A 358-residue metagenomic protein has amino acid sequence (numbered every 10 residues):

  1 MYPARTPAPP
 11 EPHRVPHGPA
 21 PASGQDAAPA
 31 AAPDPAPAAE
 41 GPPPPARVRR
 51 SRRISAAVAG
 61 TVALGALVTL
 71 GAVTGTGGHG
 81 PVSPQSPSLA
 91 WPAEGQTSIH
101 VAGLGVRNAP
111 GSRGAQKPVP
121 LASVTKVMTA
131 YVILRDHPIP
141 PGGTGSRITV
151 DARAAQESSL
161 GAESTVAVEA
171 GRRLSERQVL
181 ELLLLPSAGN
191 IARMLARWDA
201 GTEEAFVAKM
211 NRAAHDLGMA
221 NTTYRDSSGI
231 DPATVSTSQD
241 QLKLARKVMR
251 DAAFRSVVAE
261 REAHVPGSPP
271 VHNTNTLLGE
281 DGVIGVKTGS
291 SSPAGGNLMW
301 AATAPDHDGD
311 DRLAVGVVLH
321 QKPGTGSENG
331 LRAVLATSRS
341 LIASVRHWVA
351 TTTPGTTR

Functional and structural regions predicted by a protein language model:
M1-G103, R107-T125, Y131, D136-P140 (+1 more regions): Structured C-terminal helix/loop/strand segments within mature extracytoplasmic catalytic/sensor domains
G75-Q239, R246-A252: Active-site-adjacent loops and short helices of periplasmic peptidoglycan-processing enzymes
T202-F206, P232-T237, M249, V265-P269 (+3 more regions): Short, contiguous, pocket-lining structural segments that sit at or immediately flank catalytic/ligand-binding sites
A220-Y224, A252-V257, D308-L313, T351-T353: Short, structured loop/turn "capping" segments at alpha-beta junctions
T237-D240, R250, E262, A302-A304 (+2 more regions): Solvent-exposed helix-coil-helix hairpins and adjacent flexible coil/strand "hinge" segments
S256, E260-N275: Extended amphipathic alpha-helical segments with heptad-repeat/coiled-coil character used for oligomerization, fusion
V271-G289: Active-site Gly/Thr loop motif
